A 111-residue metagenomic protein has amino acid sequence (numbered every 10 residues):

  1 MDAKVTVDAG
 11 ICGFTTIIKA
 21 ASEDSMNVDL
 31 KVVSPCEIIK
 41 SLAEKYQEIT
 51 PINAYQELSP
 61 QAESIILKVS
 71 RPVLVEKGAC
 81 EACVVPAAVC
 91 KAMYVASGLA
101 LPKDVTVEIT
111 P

Functional and structural regions predicted by a protein language model:
M1-V28: Short, charged/polar N-terminal "headpieces" of proteins
A3, T15, G78, A92-Y94: Sparse, context-dependent recognition of short Cys/His-centered cofactor- or disulfide-binding micro-motifs
D8-G10, V85-A88: A short linear-motif detector with a strong N-terminal bias
I11, P35-C36, M93: Glycine-rich beta-alpha junction loops
I18, S59-P60, T106-I109: Generic preference for hydrophobic/aromatic residues in regular secondary structure cores
E23-A87, A100: Active-site- and interface-proximal helix/loop "cap" or "latch" segments in soluble metabolic and energy-transducing
P86-P111: C-terminal charged interaction modules
